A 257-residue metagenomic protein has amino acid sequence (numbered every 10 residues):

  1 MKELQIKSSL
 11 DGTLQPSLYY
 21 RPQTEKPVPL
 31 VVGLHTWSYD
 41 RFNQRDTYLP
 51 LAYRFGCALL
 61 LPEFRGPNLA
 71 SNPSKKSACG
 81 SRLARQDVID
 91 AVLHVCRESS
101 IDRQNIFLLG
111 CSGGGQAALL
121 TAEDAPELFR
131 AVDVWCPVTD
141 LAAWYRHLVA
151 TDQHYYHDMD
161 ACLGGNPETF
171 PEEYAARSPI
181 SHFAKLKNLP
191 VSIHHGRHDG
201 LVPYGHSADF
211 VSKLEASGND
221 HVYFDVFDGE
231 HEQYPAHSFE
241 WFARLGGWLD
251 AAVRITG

Functional and structural regions predicted by a protein language model:
M1-T24: N-terminal cap/lid segment of alpha/beta-hydrolase-fold proteins
K26-V28, G33-L69, A142: Short substrate-entry loop that stabilizes the transition state in hydrolases
A78-E98: Alpha/beta-hydrolase active-site loop
H94-E98, R103-V149: Primarily recognizes the serine-hydrolase "nucleophile elbow" in alpha/beta-hydrolase and SGNH/GDSL folds
A142-H182: Mobile cap/lid helix-loop segments that gate and shape the active-site cleft of serine hydrolases
L186, I193-H195, D199: Short beta-strand/loop motif that positions the catalytic acidic residue of the alpha/beta-hydrolase fold
L201, G205-G257: C-terminal catalytic histidine-bearing segment of alpha/beta-hydrolase fold enzymes
